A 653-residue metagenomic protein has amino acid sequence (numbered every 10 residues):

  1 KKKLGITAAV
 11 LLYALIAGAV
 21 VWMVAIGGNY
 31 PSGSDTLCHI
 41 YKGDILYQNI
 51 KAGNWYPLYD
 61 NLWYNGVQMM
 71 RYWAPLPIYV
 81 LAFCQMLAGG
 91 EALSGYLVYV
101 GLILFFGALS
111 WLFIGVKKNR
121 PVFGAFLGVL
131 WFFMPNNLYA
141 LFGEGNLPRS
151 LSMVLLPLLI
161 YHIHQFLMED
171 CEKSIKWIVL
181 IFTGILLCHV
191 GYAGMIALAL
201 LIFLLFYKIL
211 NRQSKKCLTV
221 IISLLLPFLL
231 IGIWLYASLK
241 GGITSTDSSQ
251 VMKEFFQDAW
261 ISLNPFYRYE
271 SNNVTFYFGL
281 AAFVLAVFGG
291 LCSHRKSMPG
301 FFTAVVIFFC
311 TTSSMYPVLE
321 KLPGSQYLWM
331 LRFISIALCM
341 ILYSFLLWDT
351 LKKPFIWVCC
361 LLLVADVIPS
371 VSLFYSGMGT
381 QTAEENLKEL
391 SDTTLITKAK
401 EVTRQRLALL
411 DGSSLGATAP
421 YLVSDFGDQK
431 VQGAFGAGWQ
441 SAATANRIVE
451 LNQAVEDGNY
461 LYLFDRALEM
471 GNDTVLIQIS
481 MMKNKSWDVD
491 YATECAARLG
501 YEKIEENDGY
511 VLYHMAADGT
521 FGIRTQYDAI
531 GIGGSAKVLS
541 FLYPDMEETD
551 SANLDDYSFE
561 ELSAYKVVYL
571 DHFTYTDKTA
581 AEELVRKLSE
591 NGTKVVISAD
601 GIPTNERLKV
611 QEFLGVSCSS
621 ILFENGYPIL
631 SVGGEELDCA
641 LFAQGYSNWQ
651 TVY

Functional and structural regions predicted by a protein language model:
K1-T382, T394, L461, T474 (+2 more regions): Membrane-embedded transmembrane-helix bundle of lipid-linked glycan/lipid transferases
Y13, E401, A408, R466-E469 (+3 more regions): Flexible, solvent-exposed extracytoplasmic
A140, M195-I196, G416-A419, K483-A492 (+3 more regions): Extracytoplasmic/secreted cell-surface and envelope-processing proteins
F182, A365, P369, L373-M378 (+4 more regions): Extracytoplasmic/lumenal acceptor-recognition loop(s) of multi-pass membrane glycoenzymes
R406-L409, D473-Q478, Y569-D571, V595-S598: Structural recognition of the beta-strand scaffold that forms the well-ordered cores of secreted hydrolase catalytic
A419-G436, V489-E502, D577-I597: A short, gly/pro- and small-residue-rich
N452-A454, Y460, G533-R607: Helical hinge/lid and interdomain linker segments adjacent to catalytic or ligand-binding clefts that mediate domain
K578-Y646: A glycine-rich, often tryptophan-bearing local segment used as a flexible ligand/cofactor-contacting loop or short
